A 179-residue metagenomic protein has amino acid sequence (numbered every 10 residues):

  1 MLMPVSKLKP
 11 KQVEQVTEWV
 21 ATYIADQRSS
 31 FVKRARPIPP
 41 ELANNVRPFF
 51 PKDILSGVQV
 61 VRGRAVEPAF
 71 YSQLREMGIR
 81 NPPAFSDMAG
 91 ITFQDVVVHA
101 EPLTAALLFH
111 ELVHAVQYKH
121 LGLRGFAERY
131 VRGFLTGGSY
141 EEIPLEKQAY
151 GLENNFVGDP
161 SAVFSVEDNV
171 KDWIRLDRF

Functional and structural regions predicted by a protein language model:
M1-V20, I24, H114: N-terminal targeting leaders of exported, membrane, and organelle-targeted proteins
P10-Q12, A21-S56, V60-G63, I79-M88 (+2 more regions): Metalloprotease/metallohydrolase-associated module, dominated by Zn2+-dependent proteases
A65-A69, A105: A short acidic, often aromatic-flanked loop/helix-cap motif at beta-alpha or helix-coil junctions that lines enzyme
F70-N81: Short, surface-exposed loop/helix-turn segments at secondary-structure junctions that function as lids/hinges flanking
Q73-R75, E111-H114, E167: Surface-exposed beta-strand edges and their flanking turn/coil or helix-capping segments
F93, V97, E101, L108-V113: Polar-ligand-bearing catalytic/cofactor-coordination segments of membrane-embedded or membrane-tethered inner-membrane
A105, L112-R129: Catalytic Zn2+-binding segment of zinc metalloproteases
